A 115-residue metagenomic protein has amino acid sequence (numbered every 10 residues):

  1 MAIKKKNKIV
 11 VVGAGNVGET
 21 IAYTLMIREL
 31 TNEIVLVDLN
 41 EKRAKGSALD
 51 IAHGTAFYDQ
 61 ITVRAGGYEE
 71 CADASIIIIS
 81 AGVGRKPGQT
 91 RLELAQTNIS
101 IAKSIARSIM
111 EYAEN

Functional and structural regions predicted by a protein language model:
A14-G15: Glycine-rich Rossmann-fold phosphate-binding loop(s) that bind the pyrophosphate of adenine dinucleotide cofactors
G18-E19: N-terminal Rossmann-fold NAD(P) dinucleotide-binding loop
L25: Aromatic pocket-lining residues of Rossmann-like dinucleotide-binding sites
T31-V35: Short beta-strand element of Class I
V37-A74, Q89: Conserved N-terminal Rossmann-fold NAD(P) cofactor-binding segment
S75-S80: N-terminal Rossmann-like NAD(P) cofactor-binding module of classical short-chain dehydrogenase/reductase
T90-N115: Rossmann-like NAD(P)(H) cofactor-binding subdomain of soluble oxidoreductases
